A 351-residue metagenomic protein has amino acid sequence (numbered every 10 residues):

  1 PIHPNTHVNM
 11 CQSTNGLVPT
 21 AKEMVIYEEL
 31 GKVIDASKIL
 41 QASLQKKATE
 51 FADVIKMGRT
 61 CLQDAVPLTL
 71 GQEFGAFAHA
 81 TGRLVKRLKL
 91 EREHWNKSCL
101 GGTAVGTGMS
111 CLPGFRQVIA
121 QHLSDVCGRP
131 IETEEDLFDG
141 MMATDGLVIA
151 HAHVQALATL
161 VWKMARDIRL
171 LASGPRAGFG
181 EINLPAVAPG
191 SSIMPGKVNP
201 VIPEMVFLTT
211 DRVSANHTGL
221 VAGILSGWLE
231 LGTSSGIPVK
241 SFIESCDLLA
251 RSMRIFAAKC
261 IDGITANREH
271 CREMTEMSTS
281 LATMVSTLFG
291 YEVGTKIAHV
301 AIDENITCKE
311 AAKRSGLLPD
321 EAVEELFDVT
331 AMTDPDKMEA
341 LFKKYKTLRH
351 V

Functional and structural regions predicted by a protein language model:
P1-V351: Conserved, well-structured ligand/cofactor-binding cores
